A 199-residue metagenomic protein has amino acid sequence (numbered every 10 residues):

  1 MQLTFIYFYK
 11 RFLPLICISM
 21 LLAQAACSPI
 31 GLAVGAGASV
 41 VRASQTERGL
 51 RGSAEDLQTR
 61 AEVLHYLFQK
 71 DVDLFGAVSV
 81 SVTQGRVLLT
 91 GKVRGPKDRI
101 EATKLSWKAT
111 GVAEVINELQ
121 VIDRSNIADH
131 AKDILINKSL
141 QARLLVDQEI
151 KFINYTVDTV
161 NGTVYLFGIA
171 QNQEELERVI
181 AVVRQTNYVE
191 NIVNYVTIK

Functional and structural regions predicted by a protein language model:
Q2-R11, L21, A26-K199: N-terminal targeting leaders
I16: C-terminal active-site-capping segments
